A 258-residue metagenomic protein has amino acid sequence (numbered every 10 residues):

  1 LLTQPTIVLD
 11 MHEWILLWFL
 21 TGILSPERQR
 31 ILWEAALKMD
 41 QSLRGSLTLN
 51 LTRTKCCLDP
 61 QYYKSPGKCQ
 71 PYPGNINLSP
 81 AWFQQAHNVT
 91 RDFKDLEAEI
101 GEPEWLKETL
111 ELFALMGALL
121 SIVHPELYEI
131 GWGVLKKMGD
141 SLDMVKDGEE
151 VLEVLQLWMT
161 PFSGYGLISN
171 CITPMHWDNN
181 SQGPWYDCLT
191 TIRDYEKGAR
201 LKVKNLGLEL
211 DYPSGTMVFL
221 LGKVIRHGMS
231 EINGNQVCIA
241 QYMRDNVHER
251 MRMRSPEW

Functional and structural regions predicted by a protein language model:
L1-W185, I232-C238, D245-W258: Fe(II)/2-oxoglutarate oxygenase catalytic core
Q156-W158, G164-I168, I192, L201-V203 (+1 more regions): Residue-level signal for the start and early helices of compact helical domains
P184-C188, D194-W258: Catalytic core of Fe(II)/2-oxoglutarate
